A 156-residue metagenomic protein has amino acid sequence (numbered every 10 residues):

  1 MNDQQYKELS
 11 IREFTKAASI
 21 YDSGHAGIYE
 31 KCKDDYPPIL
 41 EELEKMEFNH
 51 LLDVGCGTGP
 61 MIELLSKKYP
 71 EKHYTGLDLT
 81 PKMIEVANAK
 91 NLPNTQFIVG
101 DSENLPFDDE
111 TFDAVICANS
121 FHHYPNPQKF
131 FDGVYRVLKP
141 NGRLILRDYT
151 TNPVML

Functional and structural regions predicted by a protein language model:
M1-M46, P60-L64, M83-V86: Conserved class I S-adenosyl-L-methionine
F48, F112-D113: Local beta-strand N-terminus motif with an aromatic residue
L52-V54, T58-N104: Class I SAM-dependent methyltransferase SAM/SAH-binding core
I116: A conserved beta-strand element that flanks and buttresses the S-adenosyl-L-methionine
N119-S120: Short catalytic micro-motifs in class I SAM-dependent methyltransferases
P125-K129, V154: Short N-terminal helix/helix-N-cap motif within the alpha/beta-hydrolase-1
Q128-R143: A short glycine-rich, Lys/Arg-flanked "PGG" loop and its adjoining helix->strand segment in the class I
I145-L156: Conserved class I S-adenosyl-L-methionine
